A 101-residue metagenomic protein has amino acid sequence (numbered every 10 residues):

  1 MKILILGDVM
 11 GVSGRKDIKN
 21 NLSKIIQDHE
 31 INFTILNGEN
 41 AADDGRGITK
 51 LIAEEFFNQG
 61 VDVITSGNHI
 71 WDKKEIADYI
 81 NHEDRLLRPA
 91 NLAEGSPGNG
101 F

Functional and structural regions predicted by a protein language model:
M1-F101: Acidic, metal/ion-coordinating pockets
